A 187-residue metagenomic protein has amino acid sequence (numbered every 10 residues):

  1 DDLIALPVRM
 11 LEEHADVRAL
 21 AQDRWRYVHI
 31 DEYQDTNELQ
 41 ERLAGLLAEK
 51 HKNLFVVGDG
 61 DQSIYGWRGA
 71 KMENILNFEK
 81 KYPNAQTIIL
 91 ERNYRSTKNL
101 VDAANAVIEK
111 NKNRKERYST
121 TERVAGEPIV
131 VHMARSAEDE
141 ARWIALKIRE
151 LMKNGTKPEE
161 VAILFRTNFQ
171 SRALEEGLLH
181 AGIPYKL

Functional and structural regions predicted by a protein language model:
D1-N77, L90-S96: Conserved helicase NTPase motor core
P83-Q86, E91-P184: Helicase P-loop NTPase motor core
